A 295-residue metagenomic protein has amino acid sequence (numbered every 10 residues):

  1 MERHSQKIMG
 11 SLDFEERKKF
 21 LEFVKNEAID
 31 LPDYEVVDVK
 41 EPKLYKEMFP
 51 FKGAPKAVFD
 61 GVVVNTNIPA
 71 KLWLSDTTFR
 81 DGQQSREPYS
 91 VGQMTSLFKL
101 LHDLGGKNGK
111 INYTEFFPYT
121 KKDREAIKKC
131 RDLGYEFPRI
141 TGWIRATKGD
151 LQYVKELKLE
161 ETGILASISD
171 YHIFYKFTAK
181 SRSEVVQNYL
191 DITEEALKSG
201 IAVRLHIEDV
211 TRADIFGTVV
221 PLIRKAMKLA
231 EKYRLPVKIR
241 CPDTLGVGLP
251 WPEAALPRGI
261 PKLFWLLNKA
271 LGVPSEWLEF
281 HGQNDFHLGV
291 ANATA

Functional and structural regions predicted by a protein language model:
E2-K148: N-terminal capping/small domains of soluble enzymes
Q6-I8, Q283-D285, T294: Compositionally biased, intrinsically disordered low-complexity segments enriched in polar/proline residues
P69-L74, R86-K110, K129-L133, K148-P274 (+1 more regions): Alpha/beta enzyme core
R80, F117-K121, W143-T147, S167-S169 (+3 more regions): Active-site beta-loop-alpha junctions enriched in small/polar residues
Y135-T141, G200-A202, G272-N284: Short beta-strand/loop segments at the ligand-binding rim of alpha/beta enzyme cores
